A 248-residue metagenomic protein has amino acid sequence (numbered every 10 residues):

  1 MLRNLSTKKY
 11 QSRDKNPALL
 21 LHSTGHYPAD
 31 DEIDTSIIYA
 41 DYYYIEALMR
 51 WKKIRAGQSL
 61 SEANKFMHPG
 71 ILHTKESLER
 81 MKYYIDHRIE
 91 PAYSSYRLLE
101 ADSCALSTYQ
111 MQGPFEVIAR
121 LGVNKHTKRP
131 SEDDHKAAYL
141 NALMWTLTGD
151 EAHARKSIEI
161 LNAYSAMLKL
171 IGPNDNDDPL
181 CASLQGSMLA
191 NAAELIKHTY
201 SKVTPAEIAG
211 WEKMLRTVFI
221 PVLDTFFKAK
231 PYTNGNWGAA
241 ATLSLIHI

Functional and structural regions predicted by a protein language model:
M1-E62, P179, K228-W237, I246: Glycan-recognition and catalytic cores of secretory/periplasmic carbohydrate-active enzymes
I45, G57-T233, A239, L243-I246: Extracellular glycan-targeting catalytic surfaces
